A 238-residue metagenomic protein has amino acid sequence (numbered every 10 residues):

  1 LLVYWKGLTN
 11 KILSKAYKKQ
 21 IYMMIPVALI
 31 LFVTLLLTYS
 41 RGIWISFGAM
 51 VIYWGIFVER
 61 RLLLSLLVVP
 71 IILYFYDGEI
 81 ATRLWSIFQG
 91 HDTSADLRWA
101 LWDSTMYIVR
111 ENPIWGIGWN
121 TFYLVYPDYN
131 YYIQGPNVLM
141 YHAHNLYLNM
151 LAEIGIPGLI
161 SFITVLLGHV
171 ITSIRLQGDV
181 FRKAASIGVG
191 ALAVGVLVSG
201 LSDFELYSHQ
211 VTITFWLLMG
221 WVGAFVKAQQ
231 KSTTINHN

Functional and structural regions predicted by a protein language model:
L1-M23, K227-I235: Membrane-interface transmembrane helices that cradle and orient dolichyl/undecaprenyl
G7, I154-V194: Hydrophobic transmembrane alpha-helices and their immediate junctions
K15-K18, L29, L35-T38, W54-S94 (+2 more regions): A membrane-periplasm/extracellular boundary helix in multi-pass inner-membrane enzymes that assemble envelope glycans
K19-W54, E59, I154-G158, E205: Helix-loop-helix junctions and helix-breaking kinks within/between transmembrane helices of multi-pass membrane
L29, W44-I56, L67-L73, L167-H169 (+1 more regions): Hydrophobic transmembrane alpha-helices of multi-pass, membrane-embedded glycosylation machinery
T38-G42, M140-N145, L201-T214: Membrane-interface catalytic loops of GT-C/OST-like multi-pass glycosylation enzymes that act
G48, R61-L63, L67, I187-N238: Transmembrane alpha-helices of multi-pass inner-membrane enzymes
W85, Q89-D103, W115-I154: Long extracytoplasmic/lumenal interhelical loops at the membrane interface of multi-pass membrane proteins
